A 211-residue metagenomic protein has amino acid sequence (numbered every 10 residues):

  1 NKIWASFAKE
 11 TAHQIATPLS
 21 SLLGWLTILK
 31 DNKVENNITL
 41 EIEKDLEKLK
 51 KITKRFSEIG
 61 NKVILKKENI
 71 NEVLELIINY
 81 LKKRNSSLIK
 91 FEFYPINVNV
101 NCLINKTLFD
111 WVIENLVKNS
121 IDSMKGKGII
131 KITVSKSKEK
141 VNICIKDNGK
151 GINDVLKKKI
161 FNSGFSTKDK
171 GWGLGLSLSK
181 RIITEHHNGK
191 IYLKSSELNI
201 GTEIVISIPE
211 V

Functional and structural regions predicted by a protein language model:
A8, G175, S179: Short alpha-helical Gxxx[C/S/T] motif in the catalytic ATP-binding
N37-L88: Conserved DHp (HisKA) dimerization/phosphotransfer helix of two-component histidine kinases, i.e., the long coiled-coil
K90-N101, K138: Conserved catalytic submotifs in the C-terminal HATPase_c
K127-E139: Short beta-strand/loop element within the Bergerat-fold HATPase_c
D147: Acidic ATP/Mg2+-coordinating residue in the GHKL
I152-G164: Short conserved segment of the HATPase_c
I183-T184: Detector for a conserved hydrophobic position within an alpha-helical segment of the HATPase_c
H187-S195: Glycine-rich ATP-binding loops of the HATPase_c
